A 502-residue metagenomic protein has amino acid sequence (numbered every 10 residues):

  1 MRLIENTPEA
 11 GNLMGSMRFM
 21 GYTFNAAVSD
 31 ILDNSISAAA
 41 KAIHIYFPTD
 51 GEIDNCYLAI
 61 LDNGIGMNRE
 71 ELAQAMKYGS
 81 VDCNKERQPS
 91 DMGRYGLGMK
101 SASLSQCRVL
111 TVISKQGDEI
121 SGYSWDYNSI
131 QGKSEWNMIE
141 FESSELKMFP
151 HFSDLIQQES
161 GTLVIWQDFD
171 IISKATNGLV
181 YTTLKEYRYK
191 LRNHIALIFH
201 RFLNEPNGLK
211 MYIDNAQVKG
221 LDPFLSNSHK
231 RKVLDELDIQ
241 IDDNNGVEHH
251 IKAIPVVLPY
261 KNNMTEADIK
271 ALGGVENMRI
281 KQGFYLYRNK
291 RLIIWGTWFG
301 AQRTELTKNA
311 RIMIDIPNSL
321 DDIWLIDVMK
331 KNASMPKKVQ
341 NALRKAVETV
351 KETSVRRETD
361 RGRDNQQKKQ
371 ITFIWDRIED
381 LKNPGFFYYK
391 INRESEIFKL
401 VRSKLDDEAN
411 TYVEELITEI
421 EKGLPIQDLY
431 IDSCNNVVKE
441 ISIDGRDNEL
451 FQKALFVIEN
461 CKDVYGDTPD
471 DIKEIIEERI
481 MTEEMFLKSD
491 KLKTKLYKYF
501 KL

Functional and structural regions predicted by a protein language model:
E9-M20, R87-Q88, I165-L184, K270-L272 (+1 more regions): Short hinge/gating elements
M14-F19, T23, A27, E70-V81: AAA+ P-loop NTPase catalytic core and its hallmark functional loops
M20-G51, G98-K100: Conserved ATP-binding N-box helix of the HATPase_c
T23, A27, T183-H194, F199 (+1 more regions): Short amphipathic alpha-helical segments
I36-S90: Conserved beta-strand-loop-beta-strand hairpin that lines the nucleotide-binding pocket of ATP/GTP-utilizing enzymes
K85-L203, N207-I213: GHKL-type ATPase core
Y187, G220-L221, K230-L502: Charged regulatory segments coupled to nucleotide-binding catalytic modules in large multidomain enzymes
H194-E248: Accessory nucleic acid-recognition modules appended to NTPase machines
